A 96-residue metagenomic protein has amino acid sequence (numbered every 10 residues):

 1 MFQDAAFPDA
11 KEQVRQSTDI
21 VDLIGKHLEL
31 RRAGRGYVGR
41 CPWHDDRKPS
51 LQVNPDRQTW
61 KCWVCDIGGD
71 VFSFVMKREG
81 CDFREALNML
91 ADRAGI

Functional and structural regions predicted by a protein language model:
M1-I96: N-terminal structured subdomain of primase-like DNA metabolism proteins
